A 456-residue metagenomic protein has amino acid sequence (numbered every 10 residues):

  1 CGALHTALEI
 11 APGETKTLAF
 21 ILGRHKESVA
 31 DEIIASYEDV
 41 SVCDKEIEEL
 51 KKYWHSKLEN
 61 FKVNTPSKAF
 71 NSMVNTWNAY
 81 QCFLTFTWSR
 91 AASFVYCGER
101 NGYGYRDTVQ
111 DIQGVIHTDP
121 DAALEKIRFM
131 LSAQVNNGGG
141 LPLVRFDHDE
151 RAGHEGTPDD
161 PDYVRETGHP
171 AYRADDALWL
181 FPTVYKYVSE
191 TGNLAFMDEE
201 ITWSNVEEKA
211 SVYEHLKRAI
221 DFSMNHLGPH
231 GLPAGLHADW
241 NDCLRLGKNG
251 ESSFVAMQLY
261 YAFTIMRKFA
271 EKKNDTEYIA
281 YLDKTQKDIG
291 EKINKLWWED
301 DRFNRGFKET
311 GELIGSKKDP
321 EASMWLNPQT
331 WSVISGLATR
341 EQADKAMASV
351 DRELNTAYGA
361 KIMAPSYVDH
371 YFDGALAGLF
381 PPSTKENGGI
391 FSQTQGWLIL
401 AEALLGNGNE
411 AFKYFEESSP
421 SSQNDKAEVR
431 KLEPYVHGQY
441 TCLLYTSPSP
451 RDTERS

Functional and structural regions predicted by a protein language model:
C1-I10, K16-I21, V350, G359 (+4 more regions): Structured mid-domain segments that build the active-site/substrate or prosthetic-cofactor binding neighborhood
A3-G102, T202, V206-A210, A270-K272 (+2 more regions): Acidic/polar, glycine-enriched structural segments that form the non-catalytic walls/loops of the carbohydrate-binding
E32-D39, M73, D119-S132, A195-S223 (+3 more regions): Extended, well-ordered alpha-helical scaffold segments
T87-R90, R145-A171, L236-E251, G311-K317 (+1 more regions): Acidic/His metal-coordination segments adjacent to aromatic residues that form catalytic metal sites in metalloenzymes
E99, P320-E321, P381-I390, E402-L405 (+1 more regions): Short, contiguous acidic/charged loop-to-helix segments that flank catalytic cores in large enzymes
Y103-T108, I112-H230, S252-Y260, A343 (+3 more regions): Aromatic-rich carbohydrate-recognition surfaces in CAZymes
L141-P142, Q258-A377, E416, P420-L444: Catalytic cores of carbohydrate-active enzymes
Y445-D452: Conserved small/polar residues in nucleotide/adenosyl-binding loops
